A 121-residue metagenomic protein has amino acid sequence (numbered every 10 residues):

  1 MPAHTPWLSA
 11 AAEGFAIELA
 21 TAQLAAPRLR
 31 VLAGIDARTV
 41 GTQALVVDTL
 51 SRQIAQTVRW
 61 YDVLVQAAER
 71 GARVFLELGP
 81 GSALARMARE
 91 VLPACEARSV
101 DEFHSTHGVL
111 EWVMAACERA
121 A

Functional and structural regions predicted by a protein language model:
M1-A121: Acyl-group transfer acyltransferase/transacylase scaffold of fatty acid/polyketide systems
